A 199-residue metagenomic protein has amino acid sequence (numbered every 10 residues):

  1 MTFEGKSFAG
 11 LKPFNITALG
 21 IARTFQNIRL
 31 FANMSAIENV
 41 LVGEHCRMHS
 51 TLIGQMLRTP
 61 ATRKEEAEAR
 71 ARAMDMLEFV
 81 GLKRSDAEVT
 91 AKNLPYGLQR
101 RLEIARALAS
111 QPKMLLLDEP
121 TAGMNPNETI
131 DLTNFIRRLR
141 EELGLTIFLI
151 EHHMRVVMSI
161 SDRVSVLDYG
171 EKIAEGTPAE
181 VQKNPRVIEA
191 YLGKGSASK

Functional and structural regions predicted by a protein language model:
M1-K199: Glycine-rich phosphate-binding loops of nucleotide-dependent enzymes
